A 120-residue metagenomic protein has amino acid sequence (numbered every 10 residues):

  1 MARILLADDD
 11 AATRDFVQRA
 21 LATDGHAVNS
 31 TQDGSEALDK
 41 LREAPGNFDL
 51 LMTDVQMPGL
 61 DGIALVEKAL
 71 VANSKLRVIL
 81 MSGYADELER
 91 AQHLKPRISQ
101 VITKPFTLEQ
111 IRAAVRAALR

Functional and structural regions predicted by a protein language model:
D10-R14: Short acidic/polar segment at the start of the alpha1 helix of CheY-like receiver
D15-T23: Charged docking surfaces used in two-component/phosphorelay signaling
S30-L50, E89-R90: Acidic, metal-coordinating helix/loop segments flanking the phosphotransfer/catalytic sites of two-component signaling
D33-E36, D61-L65: Acidic catalytic/metal-coordinating carboxylates
T53-D54: Active-site T/S-Asp motif of two-component receiver
M57: Receiver (REC) domain active-site loop signature in two-component systems and cognate sites in sensor histidine kinases
A64, R77, A85-I102, E109-R116: Alpha4 helix (beta4-alpha4-beta5 surface) of REC/receiver domains from two-component response regulators
